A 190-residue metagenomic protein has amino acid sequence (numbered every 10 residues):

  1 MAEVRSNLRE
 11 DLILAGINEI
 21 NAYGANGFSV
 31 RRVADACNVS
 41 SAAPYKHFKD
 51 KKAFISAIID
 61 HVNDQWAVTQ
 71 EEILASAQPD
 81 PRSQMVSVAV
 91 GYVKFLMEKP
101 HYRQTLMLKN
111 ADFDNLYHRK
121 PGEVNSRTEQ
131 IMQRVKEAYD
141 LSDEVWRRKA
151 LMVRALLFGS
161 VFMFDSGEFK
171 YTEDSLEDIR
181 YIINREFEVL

Functional and structural regions predicted by a protein language model:
M1-Y23, G27, R31-R32, A36 (+1 more regions): Basic, helix-initiating cap at the start of DNA-binding domains
L12-I20, V62, Y92, L96: Short hydrophobic clusters on alpha-helical segments that form packing/core surfaces in small helical domains
I20, S29-V30, S40, K51 (+2 more regions): Amphipathic alpha-helical segments enriched in hydrophobic/aromatic and basic residues that form the DNA-contacting
C37-F48: Short hydrophobic/aromatic patch on the recognition helix
A57, E71-E98, V153: Hydrophobic alpha-helical connector segments
D64-E71, S83, F113-D140, R147-L151 (+2 more regions): Amphipathic alpha-helical packing segments from all-alpha helical-bundle domains
Y102, N110-N115: Hydrophobic, amphipathic alpha-helical faces that serve as interaction scaffolds
Q104, L108, V135-N184: Hydrophobic/aromatic-rich alpha-helical bundle segments in the mid-to-C-terminal region
